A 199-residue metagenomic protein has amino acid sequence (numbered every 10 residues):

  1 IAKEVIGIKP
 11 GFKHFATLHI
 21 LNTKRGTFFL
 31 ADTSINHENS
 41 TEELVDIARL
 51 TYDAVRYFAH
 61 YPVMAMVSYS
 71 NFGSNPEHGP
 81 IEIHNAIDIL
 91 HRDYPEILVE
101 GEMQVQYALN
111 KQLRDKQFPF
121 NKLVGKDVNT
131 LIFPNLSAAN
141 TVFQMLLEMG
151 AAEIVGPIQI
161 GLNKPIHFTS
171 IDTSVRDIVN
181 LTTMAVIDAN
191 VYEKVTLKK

Functional and structural regions predicted by a protein language model:
I1-I81, N85-K199: Anion-binding alpha/beta catalytic cores of soluble intermediary-metabolism enzymes, centered on
